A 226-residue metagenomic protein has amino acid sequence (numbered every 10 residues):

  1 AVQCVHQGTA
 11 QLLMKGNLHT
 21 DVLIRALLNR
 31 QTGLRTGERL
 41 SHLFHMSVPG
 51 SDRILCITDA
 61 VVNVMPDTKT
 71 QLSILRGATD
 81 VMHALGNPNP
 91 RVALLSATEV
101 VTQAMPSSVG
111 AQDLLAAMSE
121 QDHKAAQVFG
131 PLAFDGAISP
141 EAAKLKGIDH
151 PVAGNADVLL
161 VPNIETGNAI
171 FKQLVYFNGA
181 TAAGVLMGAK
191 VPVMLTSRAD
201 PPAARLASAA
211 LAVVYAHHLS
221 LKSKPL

Functional and structural regions predicted by a protein language model:
A1-V152, D157-L226: Anion-binding alpha/beta catalytic cores of soluble intermediary-metabolism enzymes, centered on
